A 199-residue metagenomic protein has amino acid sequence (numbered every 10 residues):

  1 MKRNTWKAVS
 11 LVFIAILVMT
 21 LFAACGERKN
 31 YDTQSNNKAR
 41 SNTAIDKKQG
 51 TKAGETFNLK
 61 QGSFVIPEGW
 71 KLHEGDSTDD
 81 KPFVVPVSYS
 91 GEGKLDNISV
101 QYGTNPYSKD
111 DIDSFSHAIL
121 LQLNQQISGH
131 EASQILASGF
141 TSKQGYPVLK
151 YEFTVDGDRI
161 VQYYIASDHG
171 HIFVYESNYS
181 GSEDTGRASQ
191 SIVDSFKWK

Functional and structural regions predicted by a protein language model:
K2-I16, T20-V84, E176-K199: N-terminal targeting sequences that direct proteins away from the cytosol to non-cytosolic compartments
D76-S167, H171: Conserved polar/disulfide-associated segments of primarily extracytoplasmic proteins
